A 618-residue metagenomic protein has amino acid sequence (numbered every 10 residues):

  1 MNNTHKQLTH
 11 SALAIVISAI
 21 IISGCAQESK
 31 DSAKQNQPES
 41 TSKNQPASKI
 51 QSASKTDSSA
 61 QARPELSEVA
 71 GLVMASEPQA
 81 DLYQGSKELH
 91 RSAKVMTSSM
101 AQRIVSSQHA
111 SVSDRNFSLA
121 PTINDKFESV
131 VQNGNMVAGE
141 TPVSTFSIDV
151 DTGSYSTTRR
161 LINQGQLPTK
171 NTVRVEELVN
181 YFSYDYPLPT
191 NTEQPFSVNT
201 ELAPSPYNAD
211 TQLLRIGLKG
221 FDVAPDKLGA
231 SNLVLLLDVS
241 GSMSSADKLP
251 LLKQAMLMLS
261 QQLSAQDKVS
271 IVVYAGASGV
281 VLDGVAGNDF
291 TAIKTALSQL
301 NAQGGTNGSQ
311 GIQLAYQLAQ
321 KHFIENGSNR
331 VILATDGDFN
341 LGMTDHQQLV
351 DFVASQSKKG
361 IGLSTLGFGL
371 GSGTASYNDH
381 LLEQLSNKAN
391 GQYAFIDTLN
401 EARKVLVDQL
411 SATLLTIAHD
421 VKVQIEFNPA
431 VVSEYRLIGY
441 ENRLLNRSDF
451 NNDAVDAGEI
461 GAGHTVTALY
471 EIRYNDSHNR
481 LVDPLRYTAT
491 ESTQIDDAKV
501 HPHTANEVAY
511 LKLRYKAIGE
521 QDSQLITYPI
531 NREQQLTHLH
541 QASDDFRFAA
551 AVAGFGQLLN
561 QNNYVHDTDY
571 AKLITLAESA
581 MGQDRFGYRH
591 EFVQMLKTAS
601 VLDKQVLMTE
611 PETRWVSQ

Functional and structural regions predicted by a protein language model:
N2-A12: Bacterial N-terminal signal peptides that target proteins for export
I21-G24: C-terminal motif of bacterial Sec signal peptides marking the signal peptidase cleavage site
A26-N36, A62, F196-D420, E441 (+5 more regions): Exposed acidic/Ser/Thr-rich ligand/metal-binding surfaces
K30-N36, I50, S76-A138: Charged, compositionally biased N-terminal leader segments and the immediate start of the first structured element
S32-Y83: Post-signal peptide N-terminal segment of mature Sec-exported envelope proteins
E128-Q212: Acidic/polar low-complexity segments with low predicted structural confidence
V137-E140, G153-R159, L415, V432 (+2 more regions): Long, acidic serine/threonine- and proline-rich intrinsically disordered regions
